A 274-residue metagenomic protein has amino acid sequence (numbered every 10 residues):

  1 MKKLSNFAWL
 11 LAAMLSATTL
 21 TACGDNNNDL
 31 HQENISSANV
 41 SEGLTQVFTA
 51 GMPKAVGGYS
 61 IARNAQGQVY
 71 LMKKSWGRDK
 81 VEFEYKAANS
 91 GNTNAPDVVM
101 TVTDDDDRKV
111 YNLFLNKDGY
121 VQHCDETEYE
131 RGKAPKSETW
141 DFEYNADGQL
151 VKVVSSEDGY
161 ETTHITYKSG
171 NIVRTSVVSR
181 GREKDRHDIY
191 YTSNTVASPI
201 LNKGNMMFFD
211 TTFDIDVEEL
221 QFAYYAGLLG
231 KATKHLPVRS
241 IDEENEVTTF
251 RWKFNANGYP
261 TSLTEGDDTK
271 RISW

Functional and structural regions predicted by a protein language model:
M1-L10: Bacterial N-terminal signal peptides that target proteins for export
K2, S16, E243-N245: Intrinsically disordered, low-complexity regions enriched in Ser/Pro/Gly/Gln/His and often acidic
T18-A22: C-terminal motif of bacterial Sec signal peptides marking the signal peptidase cleavage site
D25-W274: Buried hydrophobic residues that stabilize the cores of well-folded domains
